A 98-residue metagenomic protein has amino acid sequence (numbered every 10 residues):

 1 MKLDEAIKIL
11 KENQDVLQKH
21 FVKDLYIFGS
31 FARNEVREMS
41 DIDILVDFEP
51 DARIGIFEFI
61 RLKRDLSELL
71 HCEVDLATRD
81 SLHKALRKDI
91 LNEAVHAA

Functional and structural regions predicted by a protein language model:
M1-D24, R33-E38, D51-A98: Catalytic core of pol beta-like nucleotidyltransferases
I27: Conserved histidines in hydrophobic membrane contexts and catalytic metal-binding motifs
S30: Flexible loop residues that form catalytic and substrate-binding hotspots at small-molecule/glycan-binding clefts
S40-I42: Change "...and in nucleic-acid phosphodiester-cleaving endonucleases..." to "...and in nucleic-acid processing enzymes
L45-D47: Short hydrophobic/aromatic beta-strand micro-patches that form the beta-sheet surface supporting nucleotide- or nucleic
